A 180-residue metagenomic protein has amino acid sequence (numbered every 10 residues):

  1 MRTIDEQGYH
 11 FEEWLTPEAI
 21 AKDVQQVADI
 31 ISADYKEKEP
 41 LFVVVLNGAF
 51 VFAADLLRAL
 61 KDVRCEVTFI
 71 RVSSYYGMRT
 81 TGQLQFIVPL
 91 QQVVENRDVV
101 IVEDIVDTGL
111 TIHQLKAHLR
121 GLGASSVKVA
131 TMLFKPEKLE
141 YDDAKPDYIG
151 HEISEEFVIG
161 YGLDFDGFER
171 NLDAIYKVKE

Functional and structural regions predicted by a protein language model:
M1-E180: PRPP-associated nucleotide enzymes
